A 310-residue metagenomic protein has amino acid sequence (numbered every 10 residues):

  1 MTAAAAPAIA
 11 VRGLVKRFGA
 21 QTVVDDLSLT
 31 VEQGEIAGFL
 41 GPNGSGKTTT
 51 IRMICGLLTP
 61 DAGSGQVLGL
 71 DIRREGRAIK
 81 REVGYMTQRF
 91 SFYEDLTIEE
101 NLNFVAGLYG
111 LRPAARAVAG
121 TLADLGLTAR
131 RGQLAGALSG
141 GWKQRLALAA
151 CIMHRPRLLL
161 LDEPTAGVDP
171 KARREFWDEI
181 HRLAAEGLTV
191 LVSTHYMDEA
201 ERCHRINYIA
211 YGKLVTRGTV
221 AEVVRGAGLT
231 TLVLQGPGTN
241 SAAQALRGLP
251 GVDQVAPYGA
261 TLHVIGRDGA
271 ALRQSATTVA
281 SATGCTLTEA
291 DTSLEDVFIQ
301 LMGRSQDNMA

Functional and structural regions predicted by a protein language model:
G63-R74, A78-I79: Conserved ABC transporter NBD signature motif
D95, L134-L138: Conserved ABC ATPase signature
N103, G107-R130: Conserved ABC ATPase "signature" region
R155: Conserved catalytic motifs of ABC-family nucleotide-binding domains
L159-D162: Catalytic Walker B motif of ABC-type/P-loop ATPase nucleotide-binding domains
D178-R267, T288: ABC transporter nucleotide-binding domain
